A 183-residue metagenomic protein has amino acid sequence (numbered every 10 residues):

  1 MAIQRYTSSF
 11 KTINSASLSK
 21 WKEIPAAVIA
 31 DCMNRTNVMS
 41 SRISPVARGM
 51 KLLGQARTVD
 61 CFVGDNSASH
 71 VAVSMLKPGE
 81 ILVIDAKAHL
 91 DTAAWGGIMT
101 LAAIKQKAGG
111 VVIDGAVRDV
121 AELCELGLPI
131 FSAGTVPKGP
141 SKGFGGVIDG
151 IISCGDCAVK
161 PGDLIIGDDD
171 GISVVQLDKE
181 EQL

Functional and structural regions predicted by a protein language model:
A2-P161, G167, V175-L183: Feature captures the catalytic cores and cofactor-binding loops of soluble hydro-lyases/lyases that act on carboxylate
